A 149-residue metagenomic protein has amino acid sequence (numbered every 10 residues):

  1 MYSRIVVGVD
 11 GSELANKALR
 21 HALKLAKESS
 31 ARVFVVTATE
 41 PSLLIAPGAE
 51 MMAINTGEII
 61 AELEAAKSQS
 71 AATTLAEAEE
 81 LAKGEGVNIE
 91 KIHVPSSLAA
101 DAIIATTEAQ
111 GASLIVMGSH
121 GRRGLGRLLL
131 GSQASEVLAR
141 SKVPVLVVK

Functional and structural regions predicted by a protein language model:
S3-G57, K83-E90: Small/aliphatic-rich secondary-structure junction motif
G8, P95, G118: Conserved residues at the C-terminal ends of beta-strands
A18, I45-G48, D101-I104, R127-L129: Short, well-ordered secondary-structure micro-motifs
V36-A38, I92-S96, V148: Conserved beta-strand termini and adjacent loop/short-helix elements that scaffold enzyme active sites in alpha/beta
N55-T73: A short acidic, glycine-rich active-site loop that binds or catalyzes chemistry on phosphate/adenosine moieties
A76-I115: Structural beta-alpha unit
A105-K149: Gly/Ser-rich helix-loop-strand patches that form or flank binding pockets for ribonucleotide-derived cofactors
